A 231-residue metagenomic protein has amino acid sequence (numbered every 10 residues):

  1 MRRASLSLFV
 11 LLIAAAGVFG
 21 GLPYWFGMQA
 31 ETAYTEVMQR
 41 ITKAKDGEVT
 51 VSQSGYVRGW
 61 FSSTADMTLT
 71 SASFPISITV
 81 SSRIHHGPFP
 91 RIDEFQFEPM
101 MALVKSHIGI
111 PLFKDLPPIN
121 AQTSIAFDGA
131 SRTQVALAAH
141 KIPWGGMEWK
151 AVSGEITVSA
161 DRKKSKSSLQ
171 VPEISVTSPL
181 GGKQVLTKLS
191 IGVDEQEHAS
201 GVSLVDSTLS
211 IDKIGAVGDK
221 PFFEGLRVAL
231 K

Functional and structural regions predicted by a protein language model:
M1-S5: N-terminal export and membrane-targeting signals
L6-F9, G17-G20, Y24-K231: Glycine-rich, small/hydroxylated-residue low-complexity segments
